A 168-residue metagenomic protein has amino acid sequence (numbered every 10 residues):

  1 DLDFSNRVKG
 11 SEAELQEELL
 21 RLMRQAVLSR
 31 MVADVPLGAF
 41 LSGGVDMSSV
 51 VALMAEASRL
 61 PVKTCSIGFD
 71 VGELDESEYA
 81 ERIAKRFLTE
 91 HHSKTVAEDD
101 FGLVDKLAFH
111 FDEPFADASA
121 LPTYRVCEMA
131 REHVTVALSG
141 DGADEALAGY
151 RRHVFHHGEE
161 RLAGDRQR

Functional and structural regions predicted by a protein language model:
L2-R168: ATP-dependent adenylate-handling active sites, centered on carboxylate activation for C-N bond formation
